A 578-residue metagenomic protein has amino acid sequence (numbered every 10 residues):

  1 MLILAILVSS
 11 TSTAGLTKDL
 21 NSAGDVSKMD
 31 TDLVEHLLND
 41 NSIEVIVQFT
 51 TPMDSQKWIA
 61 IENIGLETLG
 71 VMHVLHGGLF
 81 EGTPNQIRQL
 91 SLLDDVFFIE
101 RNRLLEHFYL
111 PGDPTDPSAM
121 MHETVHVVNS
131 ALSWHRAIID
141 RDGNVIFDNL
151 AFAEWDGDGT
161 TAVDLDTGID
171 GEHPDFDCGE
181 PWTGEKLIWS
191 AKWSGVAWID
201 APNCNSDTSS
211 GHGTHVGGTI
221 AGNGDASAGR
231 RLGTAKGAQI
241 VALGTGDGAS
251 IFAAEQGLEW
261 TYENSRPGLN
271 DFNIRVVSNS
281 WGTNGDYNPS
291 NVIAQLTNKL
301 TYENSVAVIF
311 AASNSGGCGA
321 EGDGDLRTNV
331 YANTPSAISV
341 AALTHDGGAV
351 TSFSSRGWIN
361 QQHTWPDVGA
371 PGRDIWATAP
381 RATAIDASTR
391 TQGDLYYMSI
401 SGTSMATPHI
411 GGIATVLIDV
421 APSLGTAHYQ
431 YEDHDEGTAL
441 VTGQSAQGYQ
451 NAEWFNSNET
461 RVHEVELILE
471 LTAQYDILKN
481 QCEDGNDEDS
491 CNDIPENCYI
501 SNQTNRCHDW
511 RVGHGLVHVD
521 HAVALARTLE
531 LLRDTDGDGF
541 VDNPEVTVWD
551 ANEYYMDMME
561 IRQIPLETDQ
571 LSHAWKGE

Functional and structural regions predicted by a protein language model:
M1-L16: Secretory targeting signatures
D19-N21, S55-D140, D158, P335 (+1 more regions): Autoinhibitory propeptides
V34-H36, I274-S278, A370, D419-K576: C-terminal subdomain of the subtilisin-like protease fold in secreted/lumenal serine endopeptidases
Q48-T51, V71, G82, N102-R103 (+11 more regions): Active-site-proximal beta-strand/loop segments in catalytic clefts of secreted hydrolases
P52-Q56, N223-S227, T245-S336, G347 (+3 more regions): Substrate-binding/access-modulating region of protease and related hydrolase catalytic domains
R141-D142, I146-A191, V196-A253, L269-V276 (+8 more regions): Subtilisin-like serine protease catalytic core
N205-G217, Y396-G412: Gly/Ser-rich catalytic serine loop of serine hydrolases
T407-S423: Short, small-residue alpha-helix embedded
